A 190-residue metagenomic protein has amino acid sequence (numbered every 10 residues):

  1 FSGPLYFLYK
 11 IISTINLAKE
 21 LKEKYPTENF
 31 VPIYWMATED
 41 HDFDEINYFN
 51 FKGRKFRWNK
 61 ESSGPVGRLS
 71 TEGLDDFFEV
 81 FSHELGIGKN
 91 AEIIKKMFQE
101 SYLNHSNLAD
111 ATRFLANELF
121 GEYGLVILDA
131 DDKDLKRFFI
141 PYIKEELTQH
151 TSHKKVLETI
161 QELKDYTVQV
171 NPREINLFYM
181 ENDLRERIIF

Functional and structural regions predicted by a protein language model:
F1-F190: N-terminal targeting/trafficking signals and adjacent low-complexity tails
